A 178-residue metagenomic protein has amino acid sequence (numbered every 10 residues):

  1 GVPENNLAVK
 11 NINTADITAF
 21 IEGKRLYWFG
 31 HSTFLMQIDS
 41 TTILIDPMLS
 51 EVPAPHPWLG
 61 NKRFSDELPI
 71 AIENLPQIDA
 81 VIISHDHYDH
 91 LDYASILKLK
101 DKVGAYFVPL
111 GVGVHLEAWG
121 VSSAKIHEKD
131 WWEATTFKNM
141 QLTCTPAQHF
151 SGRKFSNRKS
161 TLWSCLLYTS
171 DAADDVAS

Functional and structural regions predicted by a protein language model:
V2-G23, P109-L167: Metallo-beta-lactamase
V2-I21, F29, T33-I83, A94 (+3 more regions): Pre-active-site segment of Zn-dependent metallo-hydrolases
I83, F107-V108: Short beta-strand scaffold positions
I83-H85, T169: Ser/Thr-glycine-rich phosphate-binding loops at phosphate-binding pockets of nucleotides, nucleotide cofactors
Y88: Short active-site segment of divalent metal-dependent hydrolases/proteases that encodes the spacing between
K102-G104: A short helix->loop->beta-strand "cap" motif at the edges of active sites that frequently abuts
Y168-S178: Single conserved hydrophobic/aromatic residue that forms the stacking wall/gate of nucleotide- or nucleobase-binding
